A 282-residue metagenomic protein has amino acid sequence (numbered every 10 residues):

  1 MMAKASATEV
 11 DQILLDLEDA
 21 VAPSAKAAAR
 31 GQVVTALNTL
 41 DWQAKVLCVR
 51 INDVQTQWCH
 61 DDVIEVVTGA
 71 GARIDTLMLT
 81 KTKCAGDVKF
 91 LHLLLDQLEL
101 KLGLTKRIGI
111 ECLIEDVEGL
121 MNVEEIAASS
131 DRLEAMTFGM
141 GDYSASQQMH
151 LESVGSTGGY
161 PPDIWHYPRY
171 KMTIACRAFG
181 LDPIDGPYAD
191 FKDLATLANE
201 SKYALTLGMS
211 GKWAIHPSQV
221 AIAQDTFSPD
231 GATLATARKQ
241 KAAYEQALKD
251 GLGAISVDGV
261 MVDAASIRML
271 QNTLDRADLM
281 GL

Functional and structural regions predicted by a protein language model:
M1-L282: Expand to "…catalyze enediolate/carbanion chemistry for C-C bond making/breaking, isomerization, decarboxylation
